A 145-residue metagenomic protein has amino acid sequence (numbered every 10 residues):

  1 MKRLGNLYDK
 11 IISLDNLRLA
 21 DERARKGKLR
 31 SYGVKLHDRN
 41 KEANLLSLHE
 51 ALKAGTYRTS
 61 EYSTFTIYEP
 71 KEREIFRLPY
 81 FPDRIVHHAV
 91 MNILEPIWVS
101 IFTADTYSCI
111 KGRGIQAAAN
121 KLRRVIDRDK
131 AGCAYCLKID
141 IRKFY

Functional and structural regions predicted by a protein language model:
M1-L46: Non-catalytic, polymerase-adjacent accessory regions of viral genome-replication enzymes
M1-Y8, N40-A51, E74-F81, D105-R113 (+1 more regions): Short, mixed-charge, low-aromatic patches
R3, L7, I93-Y145: Active-site-proximal segment of RNA-dependent polymerases
G5, D15-R18, E42, L46 (+4 more regions): Non-catalytic, well-ordered alpha-helical scaffold segments
N16, L48-E72, I85, A89-N92 (+1 more regions): Reverse-transcriptase-like RNA-dependent polymerase core
A24, I75, K130-A134: Alpha-helical hydrophobic/aromatic positions enriched in membrane-embedded helices and signal peptides
K26-R30, A43, E50-R58, E95-V99: Short helix-loop boundary/capping segments at the starts of domains
G27-L36, S60-I85, I101-R113, L137 (+1 more regions): Short, conserved non-catalytic motifs in the polymerase core
